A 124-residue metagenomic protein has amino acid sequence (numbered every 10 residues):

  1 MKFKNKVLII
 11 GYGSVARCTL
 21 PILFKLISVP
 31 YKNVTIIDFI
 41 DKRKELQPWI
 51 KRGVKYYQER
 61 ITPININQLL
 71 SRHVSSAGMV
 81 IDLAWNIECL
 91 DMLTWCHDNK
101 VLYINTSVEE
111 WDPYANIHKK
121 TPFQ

Functional and structural regions predicted by a protein language model:
N5-V7, V34: Conserved hydrophobic helix-helix packing surfaces used for dimerization/oligomerization
L8-G13: Conserved N-terminal Rossmann-fold NAD(P)-binding element of oxidoreductases
V15-C18: Hydrophobic/small residue at the entry helix of a nucleotide-binding pocket
S28-P48: NAD(P)-binding Rossmann-fold cofactor-contacting core
I50-P63: Rossmann-fold cofactor-recognition segment
I61, G78-L93: N-terminal glycine-rich "phosphate-gripper" loop used for MgATP/nucleotide binding and carboxylate activation
I61-V74, E88: Conserved Rossmann-fold cofactor-binding substructure of NAD(P)-dependent oxidoreductases
L90-L93, H97-D98, T106-Q124: Rossmann-fold NAD(P)-binding glycine/threonine-rich loop
